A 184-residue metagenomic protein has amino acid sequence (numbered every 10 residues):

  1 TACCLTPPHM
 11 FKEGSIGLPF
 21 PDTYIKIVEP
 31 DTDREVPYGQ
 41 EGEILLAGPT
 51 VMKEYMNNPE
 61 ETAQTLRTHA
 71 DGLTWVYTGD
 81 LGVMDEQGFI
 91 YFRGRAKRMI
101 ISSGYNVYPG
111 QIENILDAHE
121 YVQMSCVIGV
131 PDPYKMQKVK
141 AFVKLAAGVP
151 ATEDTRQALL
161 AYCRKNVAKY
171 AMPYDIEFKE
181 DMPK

Functional and structural regions predicted by a protein language model:
T1-E13, E29-D31, N58-E61: Active-site loops of AMP-binding adenylate-forming
T1-P7, T23-I25, E41, Y55 (+1 more regions): Adenylate-forming
G14, P21-T23, G42, G79 (+2 more regions): Change "...and in nucleic-acid phosphodiester-cleaving endonucleases..." to "...and in nucleic-acid processing enzymes
L18-D22, R34-L66, V107: Conserved ATP/PPi-binding loop(s) of AMP-dependent carboxylate-activating enzymes
K26-L45, E86-Q87, P150-R156: Conserved beta-loop-beta connector loops within the AMP-binding
G48, K53-E54, Q64, T68 (+3 more regions): AMP-binding/adenylate-forming catalytic core of the ANL superfamily
I176-K184: Short proline/glycine- and acidic-rich turn/helix-capping motifs at secondary-structure junctions
